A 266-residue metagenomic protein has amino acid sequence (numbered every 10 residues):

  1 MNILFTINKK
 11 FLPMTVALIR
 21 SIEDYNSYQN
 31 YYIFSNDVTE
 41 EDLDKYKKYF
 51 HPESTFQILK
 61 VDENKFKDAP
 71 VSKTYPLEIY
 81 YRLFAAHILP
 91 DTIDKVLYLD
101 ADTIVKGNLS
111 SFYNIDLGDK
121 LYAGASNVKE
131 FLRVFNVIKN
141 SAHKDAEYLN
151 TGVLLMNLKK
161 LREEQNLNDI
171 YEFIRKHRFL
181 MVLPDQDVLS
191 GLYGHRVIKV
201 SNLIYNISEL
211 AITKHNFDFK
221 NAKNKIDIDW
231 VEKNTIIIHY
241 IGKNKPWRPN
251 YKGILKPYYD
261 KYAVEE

Functional and structural regions predicted by a protein language model:
M1-R20: N-proximal low-complexity "stem/linker" segments adjacent to membrane-targeting elements
N2-L4, N30-I33, Q57, I198: A structural signal for isolated positions on well-ordered beta-strands in alpha/beta enzyme cores
I7, L158-E266: A glycosyltransferase accessory/donor-loop signature
S21-Q29: Short, acidic, metal-binding catalytic loop of nucleotide-sugar glycosyltransferases
N30-D37, G124-A125: Short internal beta-strands
E41-L43, Y49-I88: Active-site-proximal specificity loops/subdomain of glycosyltransferases
E63-N64, E78-L132, H143-Y148, V153-M156 (+1 more regions): GT-A fold catalytic core of metal-dependent nucleotide-sugar glycosyltransferases, centered on the diacidic
Y122-A142, W247-K256, K261: A short, conserved beta-to-alpha structural element at the edge of catalytic cores that scaffolds binding
